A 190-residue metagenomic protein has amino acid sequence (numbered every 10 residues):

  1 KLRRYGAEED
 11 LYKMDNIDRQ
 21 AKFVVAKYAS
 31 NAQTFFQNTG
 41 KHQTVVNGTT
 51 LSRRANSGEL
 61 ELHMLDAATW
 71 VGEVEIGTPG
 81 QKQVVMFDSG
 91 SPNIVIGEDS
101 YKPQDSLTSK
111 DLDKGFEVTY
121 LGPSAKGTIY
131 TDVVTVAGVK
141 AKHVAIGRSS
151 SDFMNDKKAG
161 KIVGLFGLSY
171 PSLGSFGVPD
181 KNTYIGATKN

Functional and structural regions predicted by a protein language model:
K1-N190: Non-catalytic N-lobe/flap surface of aspartyl protease domains
